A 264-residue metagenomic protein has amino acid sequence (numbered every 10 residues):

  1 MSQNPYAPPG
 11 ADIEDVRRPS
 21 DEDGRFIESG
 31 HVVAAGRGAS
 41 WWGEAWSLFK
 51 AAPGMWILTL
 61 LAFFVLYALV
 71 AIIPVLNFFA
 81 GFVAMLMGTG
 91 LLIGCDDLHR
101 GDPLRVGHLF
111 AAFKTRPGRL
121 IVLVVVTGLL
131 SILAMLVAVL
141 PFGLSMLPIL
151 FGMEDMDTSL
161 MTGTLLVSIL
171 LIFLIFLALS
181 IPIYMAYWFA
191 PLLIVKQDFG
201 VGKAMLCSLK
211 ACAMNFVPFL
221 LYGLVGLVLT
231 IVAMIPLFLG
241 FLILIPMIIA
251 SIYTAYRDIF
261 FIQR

Functional and structural regions predicted by a protein language model:
M1-E44, I262-R264: Low-complexity, intrinsically disordered extramembrane tails and loops of integral membrane proteins
N4, L220, S251-T254: Intrinsically disordered, low-complexity segments enriched in small/polar residues
P8, V16, R100, M161 (+3 more regions): A generic signature of intrinsically disordered, low-complexity regions enriched in glycine/proline and charged/polar
I13, F151, V201-G202: A broad, structure-centric signal for solvent-exposed, well-ordered loop/edge residues that line or flank functional
R18-S29, I72-G107, I132-A138, S145 (+2 more regions): Selective recognition of hydrophobic, aromatic-rich stretches within alpha-helical transmembrane segments of polytopic
G36-L66, P103-L133, L165-F173, P182-M234 (+1 more regions): Interfacial aromatic "cap" segments that immediately flank transmembrane helices in multipass membrane proteins
L144-V167: Membrane-interfacial helix-loop-helix connectors in multipass membrane proteins
